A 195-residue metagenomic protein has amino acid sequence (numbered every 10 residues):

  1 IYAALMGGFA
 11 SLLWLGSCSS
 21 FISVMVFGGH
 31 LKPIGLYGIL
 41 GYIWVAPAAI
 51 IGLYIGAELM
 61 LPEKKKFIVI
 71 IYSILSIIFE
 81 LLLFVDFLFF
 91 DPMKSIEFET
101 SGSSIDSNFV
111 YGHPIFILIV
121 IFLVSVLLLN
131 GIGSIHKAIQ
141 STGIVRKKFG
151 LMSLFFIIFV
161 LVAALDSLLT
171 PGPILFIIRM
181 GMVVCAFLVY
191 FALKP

Functional and structural regions predicted by a protein language model:
Y2-I78, F176-F187: Individual alpha-helical transmembrane segments in multi-pass integral membrane proteins
A10-L15, S76-D86, F155-A164: Aromatic-anchored segments of alpha-helical transmembrane domains
S19, P114-I121, L161-A164: Alpha-helical transmembrane segments in eukaryotic/viral proteins
S19-H30, V85-M93, A163-P171: Juxtamembrane "helix-exit" motif on the non-cytosolic side of transmembrane helices
G29-G38, Y111-F116, I139-R146: Short juxtamembrane and helix-loop transition motifs at transmembrane-helix boundaries in membrane proteins
I55-A57, F84-F87, A186-P195: Membrane-water interface at the C-terminal end of transmembrane alpha helices
L81-N130, G172-L175: Extracellular-loop-to-transmembrane junctions of the mid-late helices
S125-P195: C-terminal transmembrane-bundle signature of multipass membrane proteins, characterized by strong activation on
